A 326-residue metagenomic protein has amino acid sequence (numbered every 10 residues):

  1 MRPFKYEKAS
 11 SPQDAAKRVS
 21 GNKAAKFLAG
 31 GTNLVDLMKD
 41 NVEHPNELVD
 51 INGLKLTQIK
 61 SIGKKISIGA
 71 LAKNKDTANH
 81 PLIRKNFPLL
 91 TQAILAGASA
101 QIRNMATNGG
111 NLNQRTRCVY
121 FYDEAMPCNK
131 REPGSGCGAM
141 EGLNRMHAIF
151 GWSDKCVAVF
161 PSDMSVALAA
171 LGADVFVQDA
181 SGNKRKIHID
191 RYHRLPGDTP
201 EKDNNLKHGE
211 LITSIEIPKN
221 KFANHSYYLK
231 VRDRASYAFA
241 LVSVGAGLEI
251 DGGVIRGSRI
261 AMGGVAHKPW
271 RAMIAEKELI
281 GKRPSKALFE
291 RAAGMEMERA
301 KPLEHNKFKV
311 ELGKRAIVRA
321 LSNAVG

Functional and structural regions predicted by a protein language model:
M1-G326: C-terminal structural segment of proteins
